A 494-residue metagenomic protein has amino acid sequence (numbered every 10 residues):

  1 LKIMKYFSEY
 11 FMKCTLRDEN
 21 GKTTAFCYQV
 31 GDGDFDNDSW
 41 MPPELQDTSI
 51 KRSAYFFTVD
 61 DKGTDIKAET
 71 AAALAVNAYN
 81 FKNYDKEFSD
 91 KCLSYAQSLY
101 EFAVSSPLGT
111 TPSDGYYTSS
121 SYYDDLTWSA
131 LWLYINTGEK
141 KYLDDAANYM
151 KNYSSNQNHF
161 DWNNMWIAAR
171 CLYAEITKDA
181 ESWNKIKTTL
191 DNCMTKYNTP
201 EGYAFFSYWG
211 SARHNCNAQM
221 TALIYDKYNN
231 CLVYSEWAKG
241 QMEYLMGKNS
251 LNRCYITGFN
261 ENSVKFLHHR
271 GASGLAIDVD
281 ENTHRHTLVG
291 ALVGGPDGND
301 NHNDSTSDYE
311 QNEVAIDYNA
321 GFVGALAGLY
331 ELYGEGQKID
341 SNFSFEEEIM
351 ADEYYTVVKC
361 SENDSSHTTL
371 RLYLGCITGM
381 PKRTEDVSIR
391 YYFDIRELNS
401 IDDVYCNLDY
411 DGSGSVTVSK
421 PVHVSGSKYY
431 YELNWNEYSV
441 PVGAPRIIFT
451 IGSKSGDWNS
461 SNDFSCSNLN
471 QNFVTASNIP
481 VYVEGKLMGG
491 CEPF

Functional and structural regions predicted by a protein language model:
K2-Q29: Carboxylate/His-rich catalytic cores and anion/metal-binding grooves
A25-E69, A73, Y123-N148, N164-N198 (+1 more regions): Aromatic (Trp/Tyr) and acidic
K62, T118, N158, W162 (+2 more regions): Structural signature of alpha-solenoid helical repeat scaffolds
K67, A71-F81, S89-I135, N158-A174: Aromatic-lined, polymer-binding surfaces characteristic of secreted/periplasmic polysaccharide-degrading enzymes
G334-H367, D394-E397, D409-D411: Low-complexity, acidic Ser/Thr/Pro/Gly-rich terminal tails and inter-domain linkers that flank the onset of structured
V357-I395: Short beta-strand elements of extracellular/lumenal beta-sandwich folds
I395-S439: A surface/secretory-pathway sequence property marking extracellular, secreted, or lumenal proteins enriched
G426, E437-F494: Terminal connector regions
